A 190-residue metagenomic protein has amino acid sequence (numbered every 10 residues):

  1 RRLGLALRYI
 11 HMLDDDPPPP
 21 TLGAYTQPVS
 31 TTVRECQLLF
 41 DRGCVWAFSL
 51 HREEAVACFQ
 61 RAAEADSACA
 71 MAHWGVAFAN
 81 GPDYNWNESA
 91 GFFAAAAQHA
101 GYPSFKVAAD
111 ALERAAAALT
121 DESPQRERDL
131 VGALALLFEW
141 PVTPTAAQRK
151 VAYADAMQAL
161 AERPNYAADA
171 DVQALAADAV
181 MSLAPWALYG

Functional and structural regions predicted by a protein language model:
R2-C69, H73-A168, L175-G190: Short coil/linker segments at helix-helix boundaries
